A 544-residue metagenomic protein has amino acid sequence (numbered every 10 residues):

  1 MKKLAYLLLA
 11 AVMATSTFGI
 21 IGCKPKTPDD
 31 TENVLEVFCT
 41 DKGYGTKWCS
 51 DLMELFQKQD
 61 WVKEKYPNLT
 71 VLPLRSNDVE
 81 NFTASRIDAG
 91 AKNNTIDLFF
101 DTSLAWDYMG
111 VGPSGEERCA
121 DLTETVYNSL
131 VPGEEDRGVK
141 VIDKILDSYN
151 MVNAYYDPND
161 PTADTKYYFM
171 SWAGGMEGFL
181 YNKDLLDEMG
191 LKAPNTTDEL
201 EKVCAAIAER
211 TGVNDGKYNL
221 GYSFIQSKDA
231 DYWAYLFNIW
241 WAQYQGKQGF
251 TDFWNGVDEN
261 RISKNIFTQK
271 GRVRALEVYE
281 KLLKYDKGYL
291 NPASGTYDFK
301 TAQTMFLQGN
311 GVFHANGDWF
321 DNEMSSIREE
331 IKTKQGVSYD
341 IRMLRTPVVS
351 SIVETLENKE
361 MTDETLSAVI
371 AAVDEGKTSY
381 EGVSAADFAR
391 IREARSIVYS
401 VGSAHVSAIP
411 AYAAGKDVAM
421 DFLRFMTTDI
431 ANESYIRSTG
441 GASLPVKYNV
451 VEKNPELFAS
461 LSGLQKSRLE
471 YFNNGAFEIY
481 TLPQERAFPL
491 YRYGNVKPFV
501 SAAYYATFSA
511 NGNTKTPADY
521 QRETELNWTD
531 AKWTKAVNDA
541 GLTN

Functional and structural regions predicted by a protein language model:
Y6, T17-R118, N128, G133-V139 (+3 more regions): Conserved N-terminal structural module of periplasmic/extracytoplasmic solute-binding proteins
E80-T95, F99, V111-P113, L185-L186 (+3 more regions): Short helices/loops that flank or line small-molecule/ion binding pockets
S103-M176, E357-A394: Hinge/lid segment of periplasmic solute-binding proteins
V152-W172, E177, E201-R261: Extracytoplasmic/periplasmic solute-binding protein
L180-K183, S403-G415: A bilobed periplasmic-binding-protein/Venus flytrap-type ligand-binding module shared by bacterial periplasmic
D187, N432-E433, P445-N544: Conserved C-terminal helix/tail region of periplasmic/extracytoplasmic solute-binding proteins
C204, T251-G295, S338-F388: Glycine-centered hinge/linker elements that transmit conformational signals in sensory and ligand-binding systems
R274-V278, A414-M426: Short amphipathic alpha-helical coupling segments at ligand-binding clamshell hinges and other catalytic/signaling
